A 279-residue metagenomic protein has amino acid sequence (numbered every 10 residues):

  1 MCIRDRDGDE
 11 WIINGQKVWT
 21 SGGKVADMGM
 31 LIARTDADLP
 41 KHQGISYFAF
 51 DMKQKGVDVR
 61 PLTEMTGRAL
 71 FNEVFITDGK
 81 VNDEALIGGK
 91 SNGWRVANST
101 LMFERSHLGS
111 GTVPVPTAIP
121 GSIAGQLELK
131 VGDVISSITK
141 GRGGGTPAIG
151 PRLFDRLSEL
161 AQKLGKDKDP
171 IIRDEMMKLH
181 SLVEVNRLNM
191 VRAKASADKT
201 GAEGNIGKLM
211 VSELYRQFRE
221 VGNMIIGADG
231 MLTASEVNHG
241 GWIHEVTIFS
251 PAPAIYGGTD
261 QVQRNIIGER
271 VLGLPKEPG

Functional and structural regions predicted by a protein language model:
M1-D5: Conserved small/polar residues in nucleotide/adenosyl-binding loops
E10, N14-L62, N72: A short core secondary-structure module
I13-G15, L31, F48, I76 (+4 more regions): Buried hydrophobic positions in well-ordered alpha/beta secondary-structure cores of metabolic enzymes
V18-G23, M65-T66, A252-G257: Glycine-rich phosphate/pyrophosphate-binding beta-alpha loops
V57-V185, P253: Glycine-rich beta->alpha junctions and the first turn(s) of the following alpha-helix
W94-S99, F103-P114, D133-S136, D229-G279: Glycine-rich phosphate/cofactor-binding loops in nucleotide/flavin-utilizing enzymes
G150, M176, G204-K208, I243: Hydrophobic packing residues in well-ordered alpha-helices of helical domains and bundles
Q162, P170-R173, E184-V237: C-terminal helix-coil-helix/basic helical segment that borders enzyme active sites and/or dimer interfaces and provides
